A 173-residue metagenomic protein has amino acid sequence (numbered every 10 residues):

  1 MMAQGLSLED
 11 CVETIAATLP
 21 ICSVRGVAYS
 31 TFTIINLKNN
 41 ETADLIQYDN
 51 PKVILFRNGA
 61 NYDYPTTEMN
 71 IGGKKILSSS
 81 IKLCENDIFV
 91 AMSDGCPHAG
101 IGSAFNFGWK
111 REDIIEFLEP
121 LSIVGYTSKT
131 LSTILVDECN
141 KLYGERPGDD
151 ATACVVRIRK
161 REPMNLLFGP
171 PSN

Functional and structural regions predicted by a protein language model:
M1-N58, I76, S132, V136-D149 (+1 more regions): Catalytic core of PPM/PP2C metal-dependent serine/threonine phosphatase domains
M1-Q4, L83, D87-Y143, N165-P170: Active-site-proximal, acidic helix/loop segment immediately C-terminal to a metal-coordinating Asp/Glu
A17, N70, S172-N173: Short, conserved aromatic-histidine micro-motifs
A28-F32, D63-G108, G148: Acidic loop->beta-strand submotif enriched in PP2C/PPM serine/threonine phosphatases
A43-Q47, F56, Y62-T66, M164-L167: Amphipathic coiled-coil signal-relay and dimerization helices
Q47, K75-L77, K110, T127: Intrinsic structural disorder
N50-V53, A60-Y62, P97-H98, P170-P171: Short, surface-exposed beta-strand-loop junctions and turns on beta-sheet-rich folds
A151-T152, R159-N173: Intrinsically disordered, glycine/charged-rich C-terminal tails and inter-domain linkers that flank nucleotidyl cyclase
